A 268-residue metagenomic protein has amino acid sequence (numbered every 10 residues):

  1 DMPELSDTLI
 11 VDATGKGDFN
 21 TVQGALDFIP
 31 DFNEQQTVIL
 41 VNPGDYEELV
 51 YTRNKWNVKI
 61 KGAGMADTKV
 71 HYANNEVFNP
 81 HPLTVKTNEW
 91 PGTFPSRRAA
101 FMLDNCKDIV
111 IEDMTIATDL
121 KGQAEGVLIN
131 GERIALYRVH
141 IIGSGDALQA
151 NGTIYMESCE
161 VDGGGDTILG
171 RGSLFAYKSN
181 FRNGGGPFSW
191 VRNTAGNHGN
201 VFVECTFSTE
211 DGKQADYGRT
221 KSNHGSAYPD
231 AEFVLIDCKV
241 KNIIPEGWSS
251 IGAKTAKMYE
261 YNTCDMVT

Functional and structural regions predicted by a protein language model:
D1-T268: Sequence-level preference for short, compositionally simple segments enriched in small aliphatic or small polar residues
